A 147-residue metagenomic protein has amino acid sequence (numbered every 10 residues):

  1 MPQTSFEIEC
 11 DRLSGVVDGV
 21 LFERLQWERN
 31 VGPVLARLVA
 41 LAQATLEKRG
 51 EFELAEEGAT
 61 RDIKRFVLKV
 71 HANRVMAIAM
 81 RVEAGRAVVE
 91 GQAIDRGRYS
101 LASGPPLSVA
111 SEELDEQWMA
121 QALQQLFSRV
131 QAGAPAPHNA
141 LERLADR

Functional and structural regions predicted by a protein language model:
M1-F6, E23, N30, L46 (+3 more regions): Aromatic-residue detector
P2-D11, Y99-R147: Intrinsically disordered, low-complexity regulatory regions enriched in serine/threonine/proline and acidic residues
E7-H71, L141-D146: Negatively charged, low-complexity tracts enriched in Asp/Glu with abundant Ser/Thr
V39, G58, M80, E90-Q92 (+3 more regions): Generic alpha-helix signal with a bias toward terminal, lower-confidence helices and secondary-structure junctions
R65-Q121: Intrinsically disordered, low-complexity regulatory segments enriched in Ser/Thr/Pro and charged residues
